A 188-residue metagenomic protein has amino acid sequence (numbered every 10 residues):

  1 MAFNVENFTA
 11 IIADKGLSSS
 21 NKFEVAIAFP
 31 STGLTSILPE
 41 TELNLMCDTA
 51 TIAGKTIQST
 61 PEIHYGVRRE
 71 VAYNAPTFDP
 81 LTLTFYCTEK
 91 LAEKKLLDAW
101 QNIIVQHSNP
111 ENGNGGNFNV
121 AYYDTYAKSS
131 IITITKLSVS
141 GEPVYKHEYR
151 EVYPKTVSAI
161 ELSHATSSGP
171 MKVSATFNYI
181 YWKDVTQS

Functional and structural regions predicted by a protein language model:
M1-S188: Glycine-rich, low-complexity intrinsically disordered segments
